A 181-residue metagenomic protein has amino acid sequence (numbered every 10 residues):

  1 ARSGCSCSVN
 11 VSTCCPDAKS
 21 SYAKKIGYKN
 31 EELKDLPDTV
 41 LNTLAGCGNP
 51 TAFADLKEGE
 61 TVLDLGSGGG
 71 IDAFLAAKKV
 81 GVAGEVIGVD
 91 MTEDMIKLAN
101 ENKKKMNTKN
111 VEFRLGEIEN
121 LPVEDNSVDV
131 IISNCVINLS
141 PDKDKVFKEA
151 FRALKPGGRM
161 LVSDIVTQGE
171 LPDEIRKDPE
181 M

Functional and structural regions predicted by a protein language model:
A1-K25: N-terminal auxiliary segments of SAM/dcSAM-dependent transferases
N42, N49, K57-N120, K145: Class I SAM-dependent methyltransferase SAM/SAH-binding core
V62, I131-I132: Hydrophobic beta-strand segment of the Class I
E119-V130: A short acidic, Gly/Pro-enriched loop at the edge of an enzyme's catalytic core that lines a small-molecule cofactor
N138-L139: A short His-aromatic
D144-R159: A short glycine-rich, Lys/Arg-flanked "PGG" loop and its adjoining helix->strand segment in the class I
V162-D164: Acidic carboxylate diad motif detector
V166-M181: Short, glycine-/aromatic-enriched active-site segment of Class I SAM-dependent methyltransferases
